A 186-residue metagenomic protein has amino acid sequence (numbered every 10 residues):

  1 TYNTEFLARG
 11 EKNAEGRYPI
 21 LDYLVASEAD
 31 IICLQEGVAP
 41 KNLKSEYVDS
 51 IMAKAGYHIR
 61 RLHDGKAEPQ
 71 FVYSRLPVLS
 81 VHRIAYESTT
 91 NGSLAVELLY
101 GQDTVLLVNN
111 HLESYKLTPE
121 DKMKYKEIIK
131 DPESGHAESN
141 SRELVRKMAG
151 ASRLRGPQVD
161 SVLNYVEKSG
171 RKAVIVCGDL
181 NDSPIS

Functional and structural regions predicted by a protein language model:
T1-R17, A39-P40, K116-A151: Acidic/histidine-rich helix-loop elements that form or flank divalent-metal/phosphate-binding sites at the catalytic
Y2-T4, I20-S45, L107-N110, K147-S186: Active-site beta-strand/loop signature of hydrolases that rely on acidic residues for catalysis
A8, S80, P184: Short beta->alpha connector loops of Rossmann-like oxidoreductase domains
N13, M52-A53, I59, N140-R142 (+3 more regions): Mixed-charge, polar/low-complexity N-terminal
I20-A26, P69, G135-N140: Short amphipathic alpha-helical segments, especially helix-boundary/capping motifs
L21-E28, K54-G56, L94-V96, I128-P132 (+1 more regions): Short, surface-exposed linear patches
I31, Q35-K126: Structured beta-strand-rich core segments of catalytic domains in phosphoester-bond hydrolases
